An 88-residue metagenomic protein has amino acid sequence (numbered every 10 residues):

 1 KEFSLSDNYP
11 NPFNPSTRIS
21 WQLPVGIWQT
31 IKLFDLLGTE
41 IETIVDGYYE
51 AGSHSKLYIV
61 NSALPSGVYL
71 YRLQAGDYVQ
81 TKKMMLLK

Functional and structural regions predicted by a protein language model:
K1-Y9, F13-K88: C-terminal outer-membrane/trafficking sorting elements
